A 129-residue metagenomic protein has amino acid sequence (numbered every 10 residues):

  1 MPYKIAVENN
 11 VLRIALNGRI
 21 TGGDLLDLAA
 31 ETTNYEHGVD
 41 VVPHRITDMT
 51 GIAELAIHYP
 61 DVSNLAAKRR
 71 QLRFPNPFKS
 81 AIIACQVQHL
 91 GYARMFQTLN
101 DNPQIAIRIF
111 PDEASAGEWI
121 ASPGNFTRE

Functional and structural regions predicted by a protein language model:
M1-E129: Amphipathic, Lys/Arg-enriched alpha-helical "gate/interface" segment within cytosolic domains that mediates
